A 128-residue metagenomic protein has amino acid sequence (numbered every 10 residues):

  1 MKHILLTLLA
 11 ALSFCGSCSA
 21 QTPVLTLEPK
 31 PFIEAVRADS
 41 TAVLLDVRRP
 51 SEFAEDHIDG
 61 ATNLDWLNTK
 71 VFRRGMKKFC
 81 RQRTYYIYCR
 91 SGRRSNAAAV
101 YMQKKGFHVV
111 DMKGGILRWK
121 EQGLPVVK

Functional and structural regions predicted by a protein language model:
K2-L5, G16-A42, S51-T84, R93-K128: Rhodanese-like catalytic fold shared by cysteine-dependent sulfurtransferases and DSP/PTP-type phosphatases
A11-L12: Repetitive helical segments and hydrophobic/amphipathic motifs
L44-D46: Structural scaffold elements adjacent to functional motifs in cytosolic proteins
Y88: Short, surface-exposed ligand- or partner-binding patches at beta-edge/loop junctions that are enriched in aromatics
